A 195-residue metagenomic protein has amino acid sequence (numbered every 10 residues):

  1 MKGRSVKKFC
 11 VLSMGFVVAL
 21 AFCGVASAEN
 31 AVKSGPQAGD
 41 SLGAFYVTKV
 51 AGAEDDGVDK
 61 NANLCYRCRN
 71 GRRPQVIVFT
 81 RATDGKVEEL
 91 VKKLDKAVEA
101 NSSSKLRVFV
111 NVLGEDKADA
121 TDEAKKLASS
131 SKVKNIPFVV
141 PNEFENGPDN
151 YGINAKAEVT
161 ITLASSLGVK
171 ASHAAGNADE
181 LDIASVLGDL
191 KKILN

Functional and structural regions predicted by a protein language model:
M1-K8: N-terminal secretory signal peptides that target proteins for export/translocation
S13-A21: Bacterial N-terminal signal peptides
G24-A53: N-proximal helix/coil linker or "cap" segments that precede and/or mark the start of modular domains
V47-V76, D95-K96: A short beta-strand-turn-helix
A62-E88, L106-N111: Short active-site neighborhood of thiol/selenol oxidoreductases, capturing the structured segment around
A82-E99, A120-D122: Typically the conserved alpha-helix immediately C-terminal to a functionally engaged Cys/Sec in thioredoxin-like
K126-I153: Short, internal strand/loop/helix patches that form the active-site neighborhood or redox-interaction surface
T160-N195: Thiol-/selenol-based redox modules, centered on thioredoxin-like and closely related oxidoreductase domains
